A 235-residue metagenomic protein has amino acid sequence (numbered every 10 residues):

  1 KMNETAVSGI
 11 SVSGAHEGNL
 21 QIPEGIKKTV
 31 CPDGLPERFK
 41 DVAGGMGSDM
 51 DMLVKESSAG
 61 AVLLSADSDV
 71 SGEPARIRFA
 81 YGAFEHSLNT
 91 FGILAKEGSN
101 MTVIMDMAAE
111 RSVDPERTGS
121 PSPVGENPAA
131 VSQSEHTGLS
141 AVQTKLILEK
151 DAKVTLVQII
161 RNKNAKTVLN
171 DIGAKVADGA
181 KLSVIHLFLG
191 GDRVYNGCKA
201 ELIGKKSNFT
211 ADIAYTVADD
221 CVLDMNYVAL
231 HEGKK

Functional and structural regions predicted by a protein language model:
K1-V62, D69: Long, low-complexity, mixed-charge
V42-E116, A129, S134-K235: Conserved beta-strand/loop scaffold segments within soluble protein domains that form the structured core and edges
